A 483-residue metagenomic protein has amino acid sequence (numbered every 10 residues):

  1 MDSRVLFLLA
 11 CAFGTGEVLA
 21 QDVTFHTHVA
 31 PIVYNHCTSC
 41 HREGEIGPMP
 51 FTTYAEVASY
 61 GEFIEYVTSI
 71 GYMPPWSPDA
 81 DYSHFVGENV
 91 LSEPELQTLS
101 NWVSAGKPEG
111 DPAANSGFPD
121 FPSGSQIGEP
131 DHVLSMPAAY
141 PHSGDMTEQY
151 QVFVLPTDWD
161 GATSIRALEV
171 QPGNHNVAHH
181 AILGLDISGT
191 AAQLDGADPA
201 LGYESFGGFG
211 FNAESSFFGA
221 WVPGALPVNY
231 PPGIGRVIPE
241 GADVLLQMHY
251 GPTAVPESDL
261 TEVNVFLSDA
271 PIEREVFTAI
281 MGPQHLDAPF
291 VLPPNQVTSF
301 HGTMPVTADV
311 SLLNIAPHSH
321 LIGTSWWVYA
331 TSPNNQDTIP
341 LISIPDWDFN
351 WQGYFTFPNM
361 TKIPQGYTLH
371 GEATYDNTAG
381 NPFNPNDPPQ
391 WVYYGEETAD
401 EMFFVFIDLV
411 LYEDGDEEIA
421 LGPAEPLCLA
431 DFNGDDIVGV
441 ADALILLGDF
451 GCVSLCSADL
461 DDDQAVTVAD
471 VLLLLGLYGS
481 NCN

Functional and structural regions predicted by a protein language model:
M1-D2: N-terminal secretory signal peptides that target proteins for export/translocation
V5-G14: Sec-dependent N-terminal signal peptides
V18-L155, G241-Q247, L477: Aromatic- and Gly/Pro-enriched helix-to-coil junctions and flexible linker segments
F51, M73, F218-W221, A430-F432 (+1 more regions): Short clusters of hydrophobic/aromatic residues that line enzyme substrate/ligand-binding pockets
M73-F85, A114-S311, A316-E425: Beta-strand-centric surfaces of beta-sandwich/beta-rich domains
S83, A424-N483: Cellulosome-associated attachment modules in secreted, modular CAZymes
